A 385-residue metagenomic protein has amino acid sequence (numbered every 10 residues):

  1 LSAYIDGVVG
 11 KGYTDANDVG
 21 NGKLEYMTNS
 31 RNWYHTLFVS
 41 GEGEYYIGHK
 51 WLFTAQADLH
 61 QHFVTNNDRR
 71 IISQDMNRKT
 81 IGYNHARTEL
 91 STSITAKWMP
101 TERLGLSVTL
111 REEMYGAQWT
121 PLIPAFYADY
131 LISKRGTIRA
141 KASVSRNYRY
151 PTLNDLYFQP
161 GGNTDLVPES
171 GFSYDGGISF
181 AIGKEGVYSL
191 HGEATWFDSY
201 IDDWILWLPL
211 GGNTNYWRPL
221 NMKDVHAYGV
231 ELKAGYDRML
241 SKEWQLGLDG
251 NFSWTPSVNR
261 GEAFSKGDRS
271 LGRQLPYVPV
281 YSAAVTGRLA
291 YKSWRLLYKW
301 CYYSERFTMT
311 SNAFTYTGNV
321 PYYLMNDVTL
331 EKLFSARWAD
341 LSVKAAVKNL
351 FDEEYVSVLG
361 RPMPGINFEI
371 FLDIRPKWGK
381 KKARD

Functional and structural regions predicted by a protein language model:
L1-W119, Y127, L131, E193-W196 (+2 more regions): Face-selective signature of the C-terminal outer-membrane beta-barrel domain
S2-T14, L131-S133, R139-K141, P168-Y228 (+2 more regions): Membrane-embedded beta-barrel scaffold of Gram-negative outer-membrane proteins
A3-K11, L59-T65, T88-L90, L110-G116 (+10 more regions): Transmembrane beta-strands of outer-membrane beta-barrel pores
G10-L24, N66-Q74, Q118-P124, L153-Q159 (+5 more regions): Outer-membrane beta-barrel translocator domains and adjoining extracellular loop/strand segments of Gram-negative
W33-L37, N84-L90, T120-L122, S170-Y174 (+4 more regions): Residues that define the transmembrane beta-barrel architecture of outer-membrane proteins
Y46-L52, E102-R103, S133-I138, G183-L190 (+3 more regions): Short loop/turn motifs that connect adjacent beta-strands in outer-membrane beta-barrel proteins
M99-L104, W196-Y200, N221-T308, W338-D340 (+1 more regions): Gram-negative outer-membrane beta-barrel transporters
Y302-S311, P321, D327-D385: C-terminal beta-signal and adjacent terminal beta-strands/loops of Gram-negative outer-membrane beta-barrel proteins
